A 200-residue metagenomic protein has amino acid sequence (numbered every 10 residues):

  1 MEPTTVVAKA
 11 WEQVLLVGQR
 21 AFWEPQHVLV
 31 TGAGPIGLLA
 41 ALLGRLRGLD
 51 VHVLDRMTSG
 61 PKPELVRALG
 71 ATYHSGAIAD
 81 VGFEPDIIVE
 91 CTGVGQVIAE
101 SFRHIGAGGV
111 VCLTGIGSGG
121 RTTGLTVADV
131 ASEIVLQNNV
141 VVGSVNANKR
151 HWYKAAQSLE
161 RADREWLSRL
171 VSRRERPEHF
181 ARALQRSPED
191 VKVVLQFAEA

Functional and structural regions predicted by a protein language model:
M1-G76: Mid-domain Rossmann-like dinucleotide-binding core that forms the NAD(H)/NADP(H) cofactor-binding site
T4-E12, D86, A156, A181: Predominant activation on well-ordered alpha-helical scaffold segments within soluble catalytic domains
L15-E24, E64-N139: Glycine-rich cofactor phosphate-binding loops and adjacent beta1-alpha1 units of small-molecule cofactor enzyme domains
L29, H52, V110-C112, V142 (+1 more regions): Structural detector of well-ordered beta-strand residues that form the stable sheet scaffold of enzyme domains
D55-S59, G117, A147: Residues in the short beta-alpha loop(s) of Rossmann-like NAD(P)-binding domains
A99, K149-A200: C-terminal hydrophobic helical "lid"/dimerization subdomain of Rossmann-like NAD(P)H-dependent oxidoreductases
R121-V171: C-terminal substrate-binding/catalytic core of Rossmann-like NAD(P)-dependent dehydrogenases/reductases
